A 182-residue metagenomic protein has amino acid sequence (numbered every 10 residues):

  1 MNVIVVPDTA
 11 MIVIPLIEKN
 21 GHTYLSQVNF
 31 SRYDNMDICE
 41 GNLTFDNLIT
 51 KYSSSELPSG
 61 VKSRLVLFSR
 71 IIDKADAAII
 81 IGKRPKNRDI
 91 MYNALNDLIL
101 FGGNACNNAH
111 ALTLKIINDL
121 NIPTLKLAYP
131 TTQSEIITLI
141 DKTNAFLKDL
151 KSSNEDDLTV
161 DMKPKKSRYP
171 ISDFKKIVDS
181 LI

Functional and structural regions predicted by a protein language model:
M1-I182: An N-terminal assembly and electron-transfer interface module characteristic of large anaerobic redox and radical
